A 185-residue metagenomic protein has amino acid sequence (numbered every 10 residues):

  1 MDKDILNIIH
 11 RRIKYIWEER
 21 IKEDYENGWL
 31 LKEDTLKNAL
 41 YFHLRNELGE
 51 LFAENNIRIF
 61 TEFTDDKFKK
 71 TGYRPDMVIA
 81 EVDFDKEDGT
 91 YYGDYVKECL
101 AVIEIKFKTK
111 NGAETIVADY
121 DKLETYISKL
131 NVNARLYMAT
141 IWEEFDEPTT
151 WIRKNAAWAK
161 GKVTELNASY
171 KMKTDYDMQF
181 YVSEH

Functional and structural regions predicted by a protein language model:
M1-R45: Charged, often low-complexity linker/regulatory segments
I8-K14, I116-L123, N155-A159: Well-ordered, non-membrane alpha-helical segments in soluble/globular domains
E23-W29, I105-G112: Surface-exposed cleft-lining segments at the edges of enzyme active sites
L31-I57, F68-Y73: Short, well-structured hydrophobic secondary-structure segments
A53-Y95: Active-site metal-binding core of divalent-cation-utilizing nuclease and nuclease-like domains
G72, K86-G89, K110-K122, P148: Active-site-adjacent loop/helix micro-motif of nuclease/hydrolase catalytic cores
M77-I79, E98-T109, L123: Conserved catalytic cores of phosphodiester-cleaving nucleases, focusing on short active-site segments
S128-H185: Domain-level recognition of nuclease-like catalytic cores that cleave nucleotide substrates
